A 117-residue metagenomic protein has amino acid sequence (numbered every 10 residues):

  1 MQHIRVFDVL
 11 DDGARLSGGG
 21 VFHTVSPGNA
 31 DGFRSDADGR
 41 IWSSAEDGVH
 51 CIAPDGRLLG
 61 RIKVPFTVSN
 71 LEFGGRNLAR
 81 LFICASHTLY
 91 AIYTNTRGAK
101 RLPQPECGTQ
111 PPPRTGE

Functional and structural regions predicted by a protein language model:
M1, V21-E46, P65-R80, G116-E117: Beta-rich, blade/repeat-based domains predominating in secreted/periplasmic proteins but also intracellular
M1-I4, V49-H50, L89-A91: Structural signal for beta-propeller blades
Q2, G18, A85: Residue-level signal for beta-strand positions within conserved beta-sheet cores that form or flank
V6-R15, T94-R101: Short loop/turn segments immediately following beta-strands, especially the blade-tip and inter-blade linker loops
D8-S26, C51-V64: Blade-edge beta-strand/turn elements of extracellular beta-propeller and related beta-sheet repeat scaffolds
E46, P54, T94: Surface loops and adjacent helix of pleckstrin homology
N70-E117: Blade-level signature of beta-propeller repeat domains, shared across WD40, Kelch, NHL, RCC1 and BNR/Asp-box propellers
